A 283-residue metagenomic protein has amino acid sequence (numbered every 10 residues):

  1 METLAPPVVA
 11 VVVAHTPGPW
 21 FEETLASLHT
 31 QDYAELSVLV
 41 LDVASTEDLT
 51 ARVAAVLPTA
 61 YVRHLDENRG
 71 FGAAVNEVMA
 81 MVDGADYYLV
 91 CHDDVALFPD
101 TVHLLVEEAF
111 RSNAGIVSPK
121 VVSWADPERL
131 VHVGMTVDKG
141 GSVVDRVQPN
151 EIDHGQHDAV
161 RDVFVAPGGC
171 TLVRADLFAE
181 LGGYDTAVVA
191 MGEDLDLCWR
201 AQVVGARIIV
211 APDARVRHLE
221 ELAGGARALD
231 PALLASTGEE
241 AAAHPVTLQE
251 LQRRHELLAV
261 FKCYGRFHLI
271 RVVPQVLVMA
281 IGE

Functional and structural regions predicted by a protein language model:
A26-E35: Short, acidic, metal-binding catalytic loop of nucleotide-sugar glycosyltransferases
A34, D42-T50: A conserved acidic beta->alpha catalytic loop
L65-D83, D93: Glycine-rich, basic loop-to-helix element that forms the pyrophosphate-binding segment of sugar-nucleotide handling
Y88: Short aromatic/hydrophobic "clamp" motif used to bind/position activated sugar donors
F98-D138, S142: Conserved donor NDP-sugar-binding/catalytic core segment of glycosyltransferases
S142, N150-V173, L195-D196, E240-H244: A recurrent flexible, glycine/aromatic-enriched loop bordering the glycosyltransferase active site that acts as
F164-L222: A short, conserved alpha-helix in the catalytic core of glycosyltransferases
V204-E283: Active-site-adjacent helix/loop segment of glycosyltransferases that harbors family-specific signature motifs
